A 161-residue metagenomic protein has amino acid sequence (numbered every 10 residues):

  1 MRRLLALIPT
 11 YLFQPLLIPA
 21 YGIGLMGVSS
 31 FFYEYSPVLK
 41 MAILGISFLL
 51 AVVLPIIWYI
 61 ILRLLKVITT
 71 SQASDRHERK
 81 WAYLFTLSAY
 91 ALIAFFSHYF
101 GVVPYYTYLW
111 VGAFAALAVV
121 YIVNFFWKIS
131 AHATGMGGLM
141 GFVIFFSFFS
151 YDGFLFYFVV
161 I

Functional and structural regions predicted by a protein language model:
M1-A6: Short, Lys/Arg-rich, polar N-terminal cytosolic tail immediately upstream of the first transmembrane signal-anchor
P9-S30: The first (N-terminal) embedded transmembrane alpha-helix
P19, E78-A91, G135-S150: Small-residue-rich segments of transmembrane alpha-helices in multi-pass membrane proteins, especially helix faces
G24-I43, A94-Y108, I144-F156: Helix-coil boundary and interhelical linker segments in multi-pass alpha-helical membrane proteins
L39-L54, G112: Alpha-helical transmembrane segments
I61-S74: Membrane-helix interface/capping segments
Y83-V102, V123-F125: C-terminal halves and exits of single transmembrane alpha-helices
V103-I161: Membrane-embedded catalytic cores of phosphoryl/pyrophosphoryl-handling enzymes
